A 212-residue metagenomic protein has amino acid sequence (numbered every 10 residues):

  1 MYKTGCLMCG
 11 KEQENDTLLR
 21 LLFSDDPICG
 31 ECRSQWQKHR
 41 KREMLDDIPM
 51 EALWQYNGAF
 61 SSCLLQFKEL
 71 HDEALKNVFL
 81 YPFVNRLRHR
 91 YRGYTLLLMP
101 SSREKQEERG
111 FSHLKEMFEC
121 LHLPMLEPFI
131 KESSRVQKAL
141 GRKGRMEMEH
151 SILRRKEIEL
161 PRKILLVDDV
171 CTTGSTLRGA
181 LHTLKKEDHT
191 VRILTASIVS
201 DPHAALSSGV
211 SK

Functional and structural regions predicted by a protein language model:
M1-K212: Glycine-rich phosphate/pyrophosphate-handling loop used in enzymes and phosphotransfer proteins
